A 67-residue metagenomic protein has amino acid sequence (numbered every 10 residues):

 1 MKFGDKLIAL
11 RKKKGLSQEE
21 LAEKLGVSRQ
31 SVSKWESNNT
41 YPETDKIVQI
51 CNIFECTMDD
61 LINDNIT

Functional and structural regions predicted by a protein language model:
M1-K13: A short, Lys/Arg-rich alpha-helix, primarily the initiator
K12, E23, N52: Alpha-helical residues within the helix-turn-helix
G15-K34: Short alpha-helical DNA-recognition segment
S37: Short, conserved catalytic or interaction motifs in soluble domains
D45-D60: DNA major-groove recognition helix of helix-turn-helix/homeodomain DNA-binding modules
D64-T67: Short, charged recognition helix plus adjacent turn of helix-turn-helix-like nucleic-acid-binding domains
